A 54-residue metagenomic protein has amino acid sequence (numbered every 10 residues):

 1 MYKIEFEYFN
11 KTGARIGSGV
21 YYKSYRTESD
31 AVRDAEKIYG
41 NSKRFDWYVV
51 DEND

Functional and structural regions predicted by a protein language model:
M1-V20, G40: Short aromatic-glycine-(Arg/Gly/Cys) micro-motifs in beta-strand/loop hairpins
F9-K11, E28, E52: Generic structural motif
Y22-Y25, S29: Conserved aromatic
V32, E36-D54: Short, mixed-charge low-complexity intrinsically disordered segments
